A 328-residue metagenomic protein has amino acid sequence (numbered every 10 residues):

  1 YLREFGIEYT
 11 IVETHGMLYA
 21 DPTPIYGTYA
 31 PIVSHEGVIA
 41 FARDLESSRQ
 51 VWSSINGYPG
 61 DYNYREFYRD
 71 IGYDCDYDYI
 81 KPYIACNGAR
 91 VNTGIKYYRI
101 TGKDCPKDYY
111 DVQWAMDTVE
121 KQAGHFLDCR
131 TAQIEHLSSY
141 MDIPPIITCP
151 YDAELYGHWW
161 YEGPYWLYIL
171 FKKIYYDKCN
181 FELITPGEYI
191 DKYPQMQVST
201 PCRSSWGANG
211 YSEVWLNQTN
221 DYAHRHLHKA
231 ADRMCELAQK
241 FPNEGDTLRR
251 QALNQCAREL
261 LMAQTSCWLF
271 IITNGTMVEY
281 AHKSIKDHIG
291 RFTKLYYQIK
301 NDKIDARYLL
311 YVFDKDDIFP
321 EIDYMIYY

Functional and structural regions predicted by a protein language model:
Y1-E4: A conserved hydrophobic secondary-structure block that centers on an alpha-helix together with its immediately flanking
E8-A20, I184-T185: His/Asp/Glu-enriched short active-site or ligand-binding loop at hydrolase and phosphoryl-transfer sites
D21-P22, Y26-Y328: Active-site and substrate-binding clefts of carbohydrate-active enzymes
